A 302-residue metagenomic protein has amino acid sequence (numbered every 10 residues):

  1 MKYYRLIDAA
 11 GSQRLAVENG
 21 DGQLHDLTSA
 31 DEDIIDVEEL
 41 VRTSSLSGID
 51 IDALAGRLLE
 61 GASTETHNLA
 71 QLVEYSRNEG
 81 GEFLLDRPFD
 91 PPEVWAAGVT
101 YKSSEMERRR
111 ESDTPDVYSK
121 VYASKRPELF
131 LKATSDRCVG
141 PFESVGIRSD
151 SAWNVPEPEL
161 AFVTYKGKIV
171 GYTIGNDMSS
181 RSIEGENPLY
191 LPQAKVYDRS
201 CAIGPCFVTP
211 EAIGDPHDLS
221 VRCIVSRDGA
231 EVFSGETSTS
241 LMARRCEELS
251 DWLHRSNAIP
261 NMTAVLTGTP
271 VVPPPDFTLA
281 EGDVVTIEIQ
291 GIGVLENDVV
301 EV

Functional and structural regions predicted by a protein language model:
M1, A10-S12, N19, P158 (+2 more regions): A short, compositionally biased
M1-A97, E248, D298-V302: Generic N-terminal segment detector
I7-A10, E18-Q23, T164-K168, S226-A230 (+1 more regions): Short acidic-glycine loop/turn motifs at beta-strand connectors
S12, K168, A258-N261: Short loop/turn motifs at secondary-structure junctions
T28-S29, I174, E236-T237: Short clusters of small/polar residues that mark proteolytic maturation junctions
L46-R227: Active-site microenvironments in enzyme catalytic cores
S179-V302: Catalytic-pocket segment enriched in acidic/His residues
